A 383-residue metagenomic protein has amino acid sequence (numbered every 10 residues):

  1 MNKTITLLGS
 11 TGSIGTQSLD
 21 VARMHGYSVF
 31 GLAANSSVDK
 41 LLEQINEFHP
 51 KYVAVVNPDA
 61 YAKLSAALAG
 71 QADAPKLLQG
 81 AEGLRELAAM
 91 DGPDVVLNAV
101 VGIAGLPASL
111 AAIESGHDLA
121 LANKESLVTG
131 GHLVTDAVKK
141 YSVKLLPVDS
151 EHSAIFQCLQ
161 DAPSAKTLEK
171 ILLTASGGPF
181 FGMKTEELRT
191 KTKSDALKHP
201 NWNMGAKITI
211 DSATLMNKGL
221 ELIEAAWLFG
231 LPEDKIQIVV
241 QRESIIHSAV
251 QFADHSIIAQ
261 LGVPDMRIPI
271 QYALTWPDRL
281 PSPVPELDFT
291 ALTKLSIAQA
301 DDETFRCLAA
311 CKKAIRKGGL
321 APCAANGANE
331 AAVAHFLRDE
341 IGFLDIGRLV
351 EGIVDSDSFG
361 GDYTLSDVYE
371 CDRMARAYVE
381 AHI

Functional and structural regions predicted by a protein language model:
M1-I383: Catalytic, metal-anchored helix/loop core of enzyme active sites in primary metabolism
